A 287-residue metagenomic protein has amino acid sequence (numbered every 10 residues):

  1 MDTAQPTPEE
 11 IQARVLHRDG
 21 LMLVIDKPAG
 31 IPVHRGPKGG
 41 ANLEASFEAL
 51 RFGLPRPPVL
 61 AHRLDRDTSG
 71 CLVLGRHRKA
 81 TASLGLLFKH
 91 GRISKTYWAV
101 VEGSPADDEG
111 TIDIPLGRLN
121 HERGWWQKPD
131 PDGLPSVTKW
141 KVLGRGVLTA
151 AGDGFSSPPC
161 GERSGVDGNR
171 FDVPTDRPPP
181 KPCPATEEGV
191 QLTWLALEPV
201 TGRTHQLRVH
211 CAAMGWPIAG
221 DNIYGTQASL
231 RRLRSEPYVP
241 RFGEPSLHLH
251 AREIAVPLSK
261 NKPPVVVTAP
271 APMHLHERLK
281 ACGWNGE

Functional and structural regions predicted by a protein language model:
M1-G189, P264, P270-N285: RNA pseudouridine synthases
L23-V24, L72, W194-A196, R208 (+2 more regions): Structured core elements
G39-F47, G152, P158, G165 (+3 more regions): Pseudouridine synthase
V147, G225, K260: Residue-level detector of flexible, active-site-proximal loop/helix-junction positions within diverse enzyme catalytic
T201, V256-P264: Short acidic, glycine-rich loop/turn motifs
